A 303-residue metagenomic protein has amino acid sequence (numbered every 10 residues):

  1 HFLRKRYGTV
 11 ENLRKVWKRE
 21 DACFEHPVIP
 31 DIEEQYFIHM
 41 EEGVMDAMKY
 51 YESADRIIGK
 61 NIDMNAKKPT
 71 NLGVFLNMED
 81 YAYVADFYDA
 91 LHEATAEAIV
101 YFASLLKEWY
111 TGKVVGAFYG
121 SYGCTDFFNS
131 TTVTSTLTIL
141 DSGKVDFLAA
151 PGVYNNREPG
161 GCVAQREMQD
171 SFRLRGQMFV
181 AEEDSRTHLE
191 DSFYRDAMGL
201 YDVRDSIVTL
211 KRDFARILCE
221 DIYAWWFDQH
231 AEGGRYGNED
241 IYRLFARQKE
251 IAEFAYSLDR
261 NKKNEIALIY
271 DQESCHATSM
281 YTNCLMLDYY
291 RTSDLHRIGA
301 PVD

Functional and structural regions predicted by a protein language model:
H1-I139, V145, C162: Polysaccharide-binding and catalytic clefts of secreted carbohydrate-active enzymes
E108-G112, S142-D303: Carbohydrate-binding surfaces of carbohydrate-active enzymes
